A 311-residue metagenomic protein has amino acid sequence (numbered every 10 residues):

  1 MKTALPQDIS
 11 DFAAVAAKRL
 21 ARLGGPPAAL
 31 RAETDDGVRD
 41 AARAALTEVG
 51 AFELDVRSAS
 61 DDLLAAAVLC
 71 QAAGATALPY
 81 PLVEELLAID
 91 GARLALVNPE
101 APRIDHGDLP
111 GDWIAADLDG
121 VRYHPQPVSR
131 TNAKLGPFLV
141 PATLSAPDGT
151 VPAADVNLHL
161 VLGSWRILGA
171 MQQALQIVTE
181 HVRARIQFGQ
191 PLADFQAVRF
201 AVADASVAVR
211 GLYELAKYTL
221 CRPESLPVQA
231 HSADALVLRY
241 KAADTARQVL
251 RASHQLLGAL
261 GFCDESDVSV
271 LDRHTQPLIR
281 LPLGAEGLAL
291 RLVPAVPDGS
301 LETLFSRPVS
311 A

Functional and structural regions predicted by a protein language model:
M1-A75, V293-A311: Amphipathic, small/basic residue-rich leader segments at the start of a protein or domain
M1-K18, K134-R210, L236: Glycine-rich beta->alpha junctions and the first turn(s) of the following alpha-helix
M1-T3, A259-A311: Glycine-rich phosphate/cofactor-binding loops in nucleotide/flavin-utilizing enzymes
L23, P27-R31, V182-G189, A216-P227 (+3 more regions): Secondary-structure edge/capping motif, primarily at the C-terminal ends of alpha-helices and the immediately following
E33-T34, Q196, Q229, A233-V237 (+1 more regions): Short, charged, amphipathic alpha-helical segments
A75-Q176, E180, G299, T303-A311: FAD-binding core of flavoproteins
L168-M171, L175, V202-A205, V209-A216 (+2 more regions): Alpha-helical transition-metal enzyme core signature, strongest for iron centers
V228-G261: Charged, glycine-rich active-site and insertion segments that engage polyanionic ligands
